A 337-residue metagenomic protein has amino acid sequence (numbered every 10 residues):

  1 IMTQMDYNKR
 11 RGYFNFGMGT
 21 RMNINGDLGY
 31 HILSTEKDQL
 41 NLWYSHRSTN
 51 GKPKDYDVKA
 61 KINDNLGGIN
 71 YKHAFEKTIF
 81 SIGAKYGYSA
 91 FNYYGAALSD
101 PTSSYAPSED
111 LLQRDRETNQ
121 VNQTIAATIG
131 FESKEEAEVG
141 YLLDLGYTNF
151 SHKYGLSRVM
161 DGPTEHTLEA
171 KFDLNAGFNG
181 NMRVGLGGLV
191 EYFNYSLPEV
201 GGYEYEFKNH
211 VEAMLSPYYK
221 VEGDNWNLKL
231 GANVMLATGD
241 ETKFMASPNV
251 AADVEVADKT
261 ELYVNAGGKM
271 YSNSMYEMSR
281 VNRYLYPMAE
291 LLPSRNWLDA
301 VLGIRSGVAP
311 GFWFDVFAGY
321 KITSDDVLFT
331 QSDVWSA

Functional and structural regions predicted by a protein language model:
M5-N65, T78: Outer-membrane beta-barrel translocator/receptor signature
N8-R10, M22-I24, K61-N65, N119-I125 (+4 more regions): Residues that define the transmembrane beta-barrel architecture of outer-membrane proteins
M18-T20, H46-N50, Y86-N92, S133 (+8 more regions): Transmembrane beta-strands of outer-membrane beta-barrel pores
L28-I32, I69-H73, Q123, A127-S133 (+4 more regions): Residues on the lipid-exposed face of transmembrane beta-strands in outer-membrane beta-barrel proteins
K37-L40, K77-S81, E136-L142, F178-L186 (+3 more regions): Repeated loop/turn-to-beta-strand initiation elements of outer-membrane beta-barrel proteins
T49-G68, S81-L142, G146-T167: Flexible loop and strand-edge segments within Gram-negative outer membrane beta-barrel domains
P53-V58, N92-P101, K153-D161, S196-E206 (+3 more regions): Outer-membrane beta-barrel translocator domains and adjoining extracellular loop/strand segments of Gram-negative
N227-G231, M235-A337: Exposed, low-structure sequence patches enriched in small/polar residues
